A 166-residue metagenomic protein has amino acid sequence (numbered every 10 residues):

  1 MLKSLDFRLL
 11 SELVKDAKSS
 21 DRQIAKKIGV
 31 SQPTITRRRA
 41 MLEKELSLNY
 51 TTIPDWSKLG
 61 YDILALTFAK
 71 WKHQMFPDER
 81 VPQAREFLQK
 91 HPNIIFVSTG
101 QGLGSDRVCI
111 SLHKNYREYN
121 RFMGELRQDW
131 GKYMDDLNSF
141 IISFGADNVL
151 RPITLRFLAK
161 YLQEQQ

Functional and structural regions predicted by a protein language model:
M1-Q166: A compositional/biophysical signature of low hydrophobicity enriched in polar/charged and small residues
